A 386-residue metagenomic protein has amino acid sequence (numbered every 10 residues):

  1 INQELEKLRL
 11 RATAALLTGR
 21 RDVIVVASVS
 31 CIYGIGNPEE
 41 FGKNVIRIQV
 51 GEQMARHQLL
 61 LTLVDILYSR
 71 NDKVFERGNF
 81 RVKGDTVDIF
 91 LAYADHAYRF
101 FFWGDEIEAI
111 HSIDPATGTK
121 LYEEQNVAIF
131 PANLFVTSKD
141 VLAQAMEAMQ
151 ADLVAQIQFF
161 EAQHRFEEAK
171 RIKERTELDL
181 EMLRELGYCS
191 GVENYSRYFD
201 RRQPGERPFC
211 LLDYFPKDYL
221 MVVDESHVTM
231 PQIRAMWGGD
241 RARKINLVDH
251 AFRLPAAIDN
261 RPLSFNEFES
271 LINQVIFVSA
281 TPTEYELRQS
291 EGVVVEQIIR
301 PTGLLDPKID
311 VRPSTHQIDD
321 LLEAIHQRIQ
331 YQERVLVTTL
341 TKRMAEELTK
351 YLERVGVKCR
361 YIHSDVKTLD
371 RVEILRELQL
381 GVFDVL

Functional and structural regions predicted by a protein language model:
I1-L386: ASCE RecA-like P-loop NTPase motor cores that couple ATP hydrolysis to mechanical translocation on nucleic acids
